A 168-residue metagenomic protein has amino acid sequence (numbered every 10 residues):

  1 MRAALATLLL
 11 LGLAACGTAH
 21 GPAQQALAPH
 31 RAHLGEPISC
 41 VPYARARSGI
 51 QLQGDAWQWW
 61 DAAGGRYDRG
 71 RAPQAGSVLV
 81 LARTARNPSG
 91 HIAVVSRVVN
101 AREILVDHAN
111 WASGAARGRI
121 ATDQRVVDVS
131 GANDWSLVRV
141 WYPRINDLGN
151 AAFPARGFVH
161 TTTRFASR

Functional and structural regions predicted by a protein language model:
M1, V99-I104: Charged interaction patches that mediate protein-protein contacts
M1-L8: Sec-dependent signal peptide recognition, specifically the positively charged N-region followed immediately by
A6, G49-I50, L148: Alpha-helical interaction segments
G12-A15: C-terminal motif of bacterial Sec signal peptides marking the signal peptidase cleavage site
G17-H20: Bacterial signal peptide processing site
Q25-V99: Secreted/periplasmic proteins that engage bacterial cell-wall peptidoglycan
R102-R168: Aromatic- and glycine-rich peptidoglycan recognition patches
